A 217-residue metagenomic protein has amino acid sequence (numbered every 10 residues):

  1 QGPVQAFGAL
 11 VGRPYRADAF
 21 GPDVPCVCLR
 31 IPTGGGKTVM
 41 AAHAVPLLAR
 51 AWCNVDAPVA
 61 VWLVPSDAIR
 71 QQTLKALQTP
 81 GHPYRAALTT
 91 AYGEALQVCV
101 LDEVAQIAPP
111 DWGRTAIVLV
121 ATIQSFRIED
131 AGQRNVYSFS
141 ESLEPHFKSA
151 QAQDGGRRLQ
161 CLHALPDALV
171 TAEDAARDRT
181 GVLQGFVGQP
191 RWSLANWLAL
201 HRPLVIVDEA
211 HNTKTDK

Functional and structural regions predicted by a protein language model:
Q1-K217: RecA-like P-loop NTPase motor core of helicase/translocase proteins
